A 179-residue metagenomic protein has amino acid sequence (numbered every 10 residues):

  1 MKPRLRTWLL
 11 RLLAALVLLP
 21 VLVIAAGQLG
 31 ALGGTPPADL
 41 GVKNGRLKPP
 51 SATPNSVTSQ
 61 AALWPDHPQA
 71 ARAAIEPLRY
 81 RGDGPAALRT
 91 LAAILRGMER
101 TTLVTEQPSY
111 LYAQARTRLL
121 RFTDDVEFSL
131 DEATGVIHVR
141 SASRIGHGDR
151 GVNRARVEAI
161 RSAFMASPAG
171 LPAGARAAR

Functional and structural regions predicted by a protein language model:
K2-L12, V23-R179: Ser/Thr-rich, low-complexity intrinsically disordered terminal regions
V17-P20: Acidic, proline/glycine-enriched N-terminal capping motif
